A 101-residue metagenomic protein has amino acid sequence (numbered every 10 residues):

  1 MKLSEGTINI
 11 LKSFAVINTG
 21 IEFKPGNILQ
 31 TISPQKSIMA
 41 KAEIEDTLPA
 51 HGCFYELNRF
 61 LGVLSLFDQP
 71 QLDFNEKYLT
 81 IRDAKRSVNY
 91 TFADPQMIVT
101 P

Functional and structural regions predicted by a protein language model:
M1-P101: DNA polymerase sliding clamps and clamp-related checkpoint/processivity subunits
